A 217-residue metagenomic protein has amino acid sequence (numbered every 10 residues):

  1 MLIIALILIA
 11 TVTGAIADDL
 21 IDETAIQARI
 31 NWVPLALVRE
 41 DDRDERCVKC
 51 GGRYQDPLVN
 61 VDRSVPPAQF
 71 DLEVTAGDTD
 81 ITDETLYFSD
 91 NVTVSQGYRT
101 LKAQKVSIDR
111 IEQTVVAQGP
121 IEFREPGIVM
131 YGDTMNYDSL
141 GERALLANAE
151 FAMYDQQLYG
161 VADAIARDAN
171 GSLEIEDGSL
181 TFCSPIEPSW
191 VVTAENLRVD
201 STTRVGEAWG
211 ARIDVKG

Functional and structural regions predicted by a protein language model:
M1-D19: Gram-negative bacterial Sec-dependent N-terminal signal peptides
D18-G217: Structural signature for solvent-exposed beta-strand/loop edge elements and short helix-capping sites, enriched
